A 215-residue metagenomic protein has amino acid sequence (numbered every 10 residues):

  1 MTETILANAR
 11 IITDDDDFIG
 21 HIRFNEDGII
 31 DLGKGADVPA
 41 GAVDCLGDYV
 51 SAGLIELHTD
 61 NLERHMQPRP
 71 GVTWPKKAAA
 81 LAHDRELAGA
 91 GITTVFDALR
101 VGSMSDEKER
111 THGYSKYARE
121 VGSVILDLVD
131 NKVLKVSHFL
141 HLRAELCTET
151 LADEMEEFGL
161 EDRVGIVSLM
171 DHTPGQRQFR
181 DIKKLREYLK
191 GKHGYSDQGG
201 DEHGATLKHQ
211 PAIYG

Functional and structural regions predicted by a protein language model:
M1-V38: N-terminal metal-binding scaffold of metallo-dependent hydrolase/deaminase domains
E3, A40, T93, G165: Conserved acidic residues
L6, V43-D44, I55: Hydrophobic/aromatic beta-strand patches that form the interior of the parallel beta-sheet core in alpha/beta enzyme
A9, I22, D27, G47 (+3 more regions): Divalent metal-coordination and catalytic microenvironments
A36-S51: Active-site metal-binding motif and surrounding structural segment of the metallo-beta-lactamase
D48-R119: Metal-associated gating/positioning segment near the N- to mid-region
G102, R110-G215: Metal-coordinating catalytic core of metallo-dependent amide/deamination hydrolases
